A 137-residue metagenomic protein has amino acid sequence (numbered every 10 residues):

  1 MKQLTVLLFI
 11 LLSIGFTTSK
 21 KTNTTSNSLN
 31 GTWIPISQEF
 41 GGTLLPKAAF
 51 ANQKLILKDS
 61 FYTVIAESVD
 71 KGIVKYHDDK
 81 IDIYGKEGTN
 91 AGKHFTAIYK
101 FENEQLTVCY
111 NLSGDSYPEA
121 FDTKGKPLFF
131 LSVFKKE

Functional and structural regions predicted by a protein language model:
L4-L12: Sec-dependent N-terminal signal peptides
F16: Cysteine-cluster motifs in flexible loop/terminal segments that predominantly coordinate metals
S19-I34: N-terminal helix-cap/turn-to-beta initiation motif at the start of protein domains
K21, D78-K80, S113-E137: Edge beta-strand at a domain terminus
G31, A97, F130-S132: Hydrophobic residues positioned within well-ordered beta-strands of beta-sheet architectures
Q38-F50, K58-F121: Contiguous, well-ordered beta-strand patches that form the walls/edges of small beta-barrel/beta-sandwich domains
